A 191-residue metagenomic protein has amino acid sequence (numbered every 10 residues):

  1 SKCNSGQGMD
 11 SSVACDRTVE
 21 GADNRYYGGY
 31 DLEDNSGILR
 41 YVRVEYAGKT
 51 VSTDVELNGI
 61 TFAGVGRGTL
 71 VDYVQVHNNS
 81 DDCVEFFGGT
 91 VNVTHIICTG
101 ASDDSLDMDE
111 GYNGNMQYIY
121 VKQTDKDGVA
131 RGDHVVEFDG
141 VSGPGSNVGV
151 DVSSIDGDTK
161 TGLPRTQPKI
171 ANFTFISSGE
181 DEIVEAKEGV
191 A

Functional and structural regions predicted by a protein language model:
S1-S102, D107-A191: Extracellular beta-rich repeat passengers
